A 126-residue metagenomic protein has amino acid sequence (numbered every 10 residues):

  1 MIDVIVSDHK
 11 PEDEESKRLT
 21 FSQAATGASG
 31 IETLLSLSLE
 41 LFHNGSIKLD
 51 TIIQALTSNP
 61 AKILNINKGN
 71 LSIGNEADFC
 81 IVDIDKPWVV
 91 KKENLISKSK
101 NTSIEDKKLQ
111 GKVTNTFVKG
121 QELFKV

Functional and structural regions predicted by a protein language model:
M1: Extracellular S/T/G-rich loop segment that most often corresponds to the catalytic His/Ser-adjacent loop
V4, K10-I84: His/Asp/Glu-enriched, well-ordered alpha-helical/loop segment that forms or immediately abuts the divalent-metal
I5, N44-T51, N115-V126: Noncatalytic linker/hinge segments flanking ATPase motor cores
T20-Q23, E76-V126: C-terminal cap of metal-dependent C-N hydrolases
